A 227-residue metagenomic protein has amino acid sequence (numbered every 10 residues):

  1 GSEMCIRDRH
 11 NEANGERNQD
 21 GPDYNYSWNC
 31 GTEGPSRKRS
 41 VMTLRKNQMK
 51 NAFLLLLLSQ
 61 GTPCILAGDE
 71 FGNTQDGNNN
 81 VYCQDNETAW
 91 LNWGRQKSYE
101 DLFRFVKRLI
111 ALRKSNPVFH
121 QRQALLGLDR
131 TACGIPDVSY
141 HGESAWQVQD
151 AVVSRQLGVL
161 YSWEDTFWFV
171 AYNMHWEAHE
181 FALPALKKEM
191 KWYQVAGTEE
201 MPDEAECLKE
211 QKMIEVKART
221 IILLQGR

Functional and structural regions predicted by a protein language model:
G1-I6: Short, small-residue-biased leader/transition segments that mark boundaries at the very start of proteins
R7-R39, T43: Glycan-binding loop/region signatures in secreted carbohydrate-active enzymes
E33-K50, L55-R227: Carbohydrate-interacting/catalytic domains
